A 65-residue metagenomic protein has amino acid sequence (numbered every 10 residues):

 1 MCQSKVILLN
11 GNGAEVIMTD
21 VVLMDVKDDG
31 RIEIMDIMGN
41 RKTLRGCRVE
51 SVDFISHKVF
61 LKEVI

Functional and structural regions predicted by a protein language model:
C2-K5, L9-I65: Compact, glycine-rich, soluble single-domain proteins
